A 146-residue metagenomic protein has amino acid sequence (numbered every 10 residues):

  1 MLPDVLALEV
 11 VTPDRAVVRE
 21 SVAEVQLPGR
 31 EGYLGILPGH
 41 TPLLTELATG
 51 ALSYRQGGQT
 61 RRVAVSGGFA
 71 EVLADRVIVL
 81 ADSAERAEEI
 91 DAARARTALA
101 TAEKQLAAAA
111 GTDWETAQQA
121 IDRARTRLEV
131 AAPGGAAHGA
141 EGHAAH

Functional and structural regions predicted by a protein language model:
M1-V5: Extreme N-terminus of proteins, especially the signal/transit-peptide cleavage junction and the first residues
A7-R96: Compact, glycine-rich, soluble single-domain proteins
A84-H146: Acidic/glycine-rich phosphate/pyrophosphate-binding loops and surrounding catalytic core that coordinate Mg2+
